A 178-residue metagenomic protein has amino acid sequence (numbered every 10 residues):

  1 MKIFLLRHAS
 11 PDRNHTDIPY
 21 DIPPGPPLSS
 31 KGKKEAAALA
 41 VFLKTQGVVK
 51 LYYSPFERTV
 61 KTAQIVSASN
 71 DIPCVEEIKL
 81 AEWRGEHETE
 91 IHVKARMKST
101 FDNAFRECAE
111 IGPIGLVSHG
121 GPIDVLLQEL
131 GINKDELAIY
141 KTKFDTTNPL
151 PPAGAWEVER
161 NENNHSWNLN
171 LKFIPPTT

Functional and structural regions predicted by a protein language model:
K2-E76, W83-E88, H92-K94, P152-A153: Active-site-proximal alpha-helix that buttresses catalytic centers in soluble enzyme cores
K2-L6, Y52, G112-P122: Beta-strand elements within well-structured catalytic alpha/beta cores of enzymes that handle phosphate/sulfate esters
P11, P122-I123: Short active-site segment of divalent metal-dependent hydrolases/proteases that encodes the spacing between
F42, E86-I91, E110, Q128-T178: Acidic, low-complexity terminal tails and accessory targeting/binding regions of phosphate-metabolizing enzymes
I65, V125-E129: Active-site signature of alpha/beta-hydrolase-fold catalytic machinery across serine- and Asp/Cys-nucleophile hydrolases
N70-I78, D135-T142: Short hydrophobic/aromatic-enriched beta-strand-loop microsegments
H87-I111: Internal catalytic-core helix/loop-beta-alpha segment that presents or stabilizes conserved functional determinants
